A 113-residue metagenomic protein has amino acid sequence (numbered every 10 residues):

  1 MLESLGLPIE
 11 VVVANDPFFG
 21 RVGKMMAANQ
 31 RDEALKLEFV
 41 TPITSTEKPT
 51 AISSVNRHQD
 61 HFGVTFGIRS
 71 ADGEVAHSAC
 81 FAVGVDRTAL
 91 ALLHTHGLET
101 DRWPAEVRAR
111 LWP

Functional and structural regions predicted by a protein language model:
M1-P113: TRNA-recognition modules of translation machinery and tRNA-sensing kinases, especially anticodon-binding
